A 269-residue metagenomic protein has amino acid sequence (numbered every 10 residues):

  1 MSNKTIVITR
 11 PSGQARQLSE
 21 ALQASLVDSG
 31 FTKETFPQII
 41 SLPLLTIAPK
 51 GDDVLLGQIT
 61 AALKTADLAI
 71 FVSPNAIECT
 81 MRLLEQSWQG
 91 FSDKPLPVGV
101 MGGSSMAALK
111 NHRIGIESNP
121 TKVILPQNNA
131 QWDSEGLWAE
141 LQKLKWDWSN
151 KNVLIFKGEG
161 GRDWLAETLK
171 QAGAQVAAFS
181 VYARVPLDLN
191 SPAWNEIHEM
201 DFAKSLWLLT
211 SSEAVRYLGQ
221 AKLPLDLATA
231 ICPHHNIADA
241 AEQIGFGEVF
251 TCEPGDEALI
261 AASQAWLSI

Functional and structural regions predicted by a protein language model:
M1-I269: Signature of uroporphyrinogen-III synthase
